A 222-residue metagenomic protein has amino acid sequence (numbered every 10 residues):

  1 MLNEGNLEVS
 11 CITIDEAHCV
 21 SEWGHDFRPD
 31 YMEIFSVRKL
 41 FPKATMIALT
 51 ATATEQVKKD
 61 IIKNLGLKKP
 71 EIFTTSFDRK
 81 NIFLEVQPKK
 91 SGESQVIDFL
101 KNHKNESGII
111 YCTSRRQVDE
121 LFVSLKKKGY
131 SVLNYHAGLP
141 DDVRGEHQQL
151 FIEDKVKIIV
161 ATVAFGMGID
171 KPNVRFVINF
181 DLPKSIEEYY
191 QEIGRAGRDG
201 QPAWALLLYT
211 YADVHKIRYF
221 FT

Functional and structural regions predicted by a protein language model:
M1-T222: Helicase motor core with emphasis on the C-terminal RecA-like subdomain
